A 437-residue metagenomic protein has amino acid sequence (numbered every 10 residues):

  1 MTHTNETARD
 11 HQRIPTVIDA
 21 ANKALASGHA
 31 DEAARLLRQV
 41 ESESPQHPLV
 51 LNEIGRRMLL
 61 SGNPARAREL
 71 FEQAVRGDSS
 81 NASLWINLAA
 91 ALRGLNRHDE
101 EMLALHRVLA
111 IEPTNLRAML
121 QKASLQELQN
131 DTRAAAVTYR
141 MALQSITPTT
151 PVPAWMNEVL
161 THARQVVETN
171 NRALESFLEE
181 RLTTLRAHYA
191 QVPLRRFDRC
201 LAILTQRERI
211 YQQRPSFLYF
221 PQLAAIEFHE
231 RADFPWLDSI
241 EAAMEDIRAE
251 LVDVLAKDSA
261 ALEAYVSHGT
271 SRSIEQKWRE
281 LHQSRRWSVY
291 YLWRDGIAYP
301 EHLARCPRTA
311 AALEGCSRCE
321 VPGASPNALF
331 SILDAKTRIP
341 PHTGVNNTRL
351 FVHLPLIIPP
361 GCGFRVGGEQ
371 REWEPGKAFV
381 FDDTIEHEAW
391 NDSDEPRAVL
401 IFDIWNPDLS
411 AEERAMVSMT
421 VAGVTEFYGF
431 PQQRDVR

Functional and structural regions predicted by a protein language model:
S124, L128-N130, A134-A136, R140-L329 (+3 more regions): Fe(II)/2-oxoglutarate oxygenase catalytic core
I357-P375: A short beta-strand-loop-beta hairpin characteristic of the jelly-roll/cupin
